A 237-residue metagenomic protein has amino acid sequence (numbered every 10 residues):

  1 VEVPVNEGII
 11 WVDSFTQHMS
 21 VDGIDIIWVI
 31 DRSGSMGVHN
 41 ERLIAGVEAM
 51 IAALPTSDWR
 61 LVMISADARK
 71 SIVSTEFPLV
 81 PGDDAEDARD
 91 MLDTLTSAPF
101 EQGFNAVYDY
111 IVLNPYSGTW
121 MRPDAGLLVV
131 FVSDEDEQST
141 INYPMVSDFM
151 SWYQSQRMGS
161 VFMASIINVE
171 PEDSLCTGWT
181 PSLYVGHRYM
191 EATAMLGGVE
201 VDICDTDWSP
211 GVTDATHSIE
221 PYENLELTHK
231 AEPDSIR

Functional and structural regions predicted by a protein language model:
V1-R237: Divalent cation-coordinating acidic motifs and surrounding scaffolds that mediate Ca2+/Mg2+/Mn2+/Zn2+-dependent binding
